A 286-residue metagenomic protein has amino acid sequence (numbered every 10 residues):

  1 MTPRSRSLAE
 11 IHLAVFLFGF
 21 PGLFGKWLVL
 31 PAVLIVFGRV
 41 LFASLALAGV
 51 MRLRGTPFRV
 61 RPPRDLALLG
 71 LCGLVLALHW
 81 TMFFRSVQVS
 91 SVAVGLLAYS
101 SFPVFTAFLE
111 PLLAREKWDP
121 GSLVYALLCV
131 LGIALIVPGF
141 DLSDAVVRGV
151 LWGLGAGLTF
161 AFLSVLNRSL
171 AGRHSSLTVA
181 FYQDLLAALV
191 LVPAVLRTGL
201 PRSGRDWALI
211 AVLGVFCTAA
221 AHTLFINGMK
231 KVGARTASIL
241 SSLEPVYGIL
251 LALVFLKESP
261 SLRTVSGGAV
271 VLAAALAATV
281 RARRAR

Functional and structural regions predicted by a protein language model:
M1-F37, L74, M82, L142-S169: Glycine-/small-residue-enriched transmembrane alpha-helix faces in small-molecule transporters and effluxers
L17-L30, F42, T81-S90, A98 (+2 more regions): Juxtamembrane C-cap of transmembrane helices in multi-pass membrane transport proteins
L28, I35, R39, S86 (+7 more regions): Hydrophobic/aromatic residues within transmembrane alpha-helices of multi-pass small-molecule transporters
L30-L78, P103-T106, T159-L166, F181-T198 (+2 more regions): Transmembrane alpha-helices of multi-pass small-molecule transport proteins
L34-L45, F84-E116, A156, R235-L253: Specific alpha-helical transmembrane segments that line the substrate/conduction pathway and gating interfaces
L47, M51, G70, W118-P138 (+3 more regions): Hydrophobic transmembrane alpha-helices of multi-pass small-molecule transport proteins
A48, R54-V94, Y99, L135 (+2 more regions): Specific transmembrane alpha-helical segments of multi-pass solute transporters/efflux pumps, especially DMT/EamA
G95-S101, L166-A188, T218-V254: Helix-helix packing/entry segments at the starts of transmembrane helices
